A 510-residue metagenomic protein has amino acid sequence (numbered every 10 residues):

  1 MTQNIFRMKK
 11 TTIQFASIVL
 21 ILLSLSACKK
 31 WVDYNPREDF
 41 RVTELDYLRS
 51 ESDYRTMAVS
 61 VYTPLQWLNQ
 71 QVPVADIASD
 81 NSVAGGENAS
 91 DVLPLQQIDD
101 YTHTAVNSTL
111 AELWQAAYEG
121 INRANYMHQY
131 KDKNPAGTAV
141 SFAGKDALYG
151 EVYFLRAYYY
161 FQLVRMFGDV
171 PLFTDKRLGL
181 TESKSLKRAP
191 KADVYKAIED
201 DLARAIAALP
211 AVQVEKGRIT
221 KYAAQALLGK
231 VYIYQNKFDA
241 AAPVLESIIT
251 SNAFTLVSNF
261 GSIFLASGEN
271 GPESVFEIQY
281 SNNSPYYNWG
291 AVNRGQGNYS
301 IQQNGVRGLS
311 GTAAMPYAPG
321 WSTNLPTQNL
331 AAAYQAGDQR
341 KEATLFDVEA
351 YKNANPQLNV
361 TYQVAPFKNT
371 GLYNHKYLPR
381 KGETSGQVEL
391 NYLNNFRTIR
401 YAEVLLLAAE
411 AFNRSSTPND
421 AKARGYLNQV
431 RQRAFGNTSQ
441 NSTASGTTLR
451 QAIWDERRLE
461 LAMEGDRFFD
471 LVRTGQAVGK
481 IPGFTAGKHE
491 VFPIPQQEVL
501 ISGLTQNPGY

Functional and structural regions predicted by a protein language model:
T2, M8, S24-R49, I198 (+4 more regions): Bacterial Sec-dependent N-terminal signal peptides
A27-W31, D46, Y54, Y62 (+13 more regions): Long, intrinsically disordered, low-complexity segments
E51-N69, S90-F167, A189-D193, L202-K216 (+3 more regions): Conserved, well-structured interaction surfaces
Q97, N329-R400: Flexible, polar/acidic helix-loop-strand segments at domain edges
F238, P418-D420: TPR-repeat structural position
